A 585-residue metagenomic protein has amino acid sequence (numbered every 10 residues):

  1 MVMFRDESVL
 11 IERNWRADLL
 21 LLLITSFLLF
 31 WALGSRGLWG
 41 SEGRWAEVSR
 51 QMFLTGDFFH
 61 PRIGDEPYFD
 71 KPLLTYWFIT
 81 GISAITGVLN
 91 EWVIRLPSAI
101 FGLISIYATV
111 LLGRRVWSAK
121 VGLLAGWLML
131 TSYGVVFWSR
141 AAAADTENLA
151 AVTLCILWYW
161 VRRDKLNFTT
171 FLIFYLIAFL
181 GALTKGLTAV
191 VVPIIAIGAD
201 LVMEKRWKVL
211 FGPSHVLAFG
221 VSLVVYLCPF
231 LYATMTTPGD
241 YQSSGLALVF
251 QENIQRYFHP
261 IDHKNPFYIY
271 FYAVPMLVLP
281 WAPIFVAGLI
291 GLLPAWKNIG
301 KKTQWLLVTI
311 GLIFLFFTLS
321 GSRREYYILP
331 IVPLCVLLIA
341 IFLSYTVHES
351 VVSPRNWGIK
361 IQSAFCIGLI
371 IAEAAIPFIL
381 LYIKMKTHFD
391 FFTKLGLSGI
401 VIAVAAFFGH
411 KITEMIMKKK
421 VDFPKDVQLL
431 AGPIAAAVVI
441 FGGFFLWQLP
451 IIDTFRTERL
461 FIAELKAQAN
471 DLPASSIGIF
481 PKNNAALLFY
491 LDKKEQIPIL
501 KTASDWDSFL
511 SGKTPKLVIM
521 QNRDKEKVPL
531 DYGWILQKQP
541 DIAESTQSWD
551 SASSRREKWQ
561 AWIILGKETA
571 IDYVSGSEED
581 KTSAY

Functional and structural regions predicted by a protein language model:
V2-N356, M417-V421, L488, Q539-E544 (+2 more regions): Membrane-integral, polyisoprenol-dependent glycosyltransferases of the GT-C/oligosaccharyltransferase superfamily
V2-V9, N14-W15, L172, G291-Y585: Membrane-embedded architecture of ER/inner-membrane glycosylation machinery
